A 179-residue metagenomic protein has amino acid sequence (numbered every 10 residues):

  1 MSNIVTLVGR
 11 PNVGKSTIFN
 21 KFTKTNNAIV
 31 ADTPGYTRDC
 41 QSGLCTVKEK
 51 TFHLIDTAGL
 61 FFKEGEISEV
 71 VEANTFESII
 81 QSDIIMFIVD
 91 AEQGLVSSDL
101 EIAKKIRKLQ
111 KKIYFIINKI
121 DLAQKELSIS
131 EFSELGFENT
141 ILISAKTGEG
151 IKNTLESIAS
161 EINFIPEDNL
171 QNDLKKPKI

Functional and structural regions predicted by a protein language model:
M1-S78, V89, E131, F164-I179: Conserved G1/Walker A P-loop phosphate-binding module
N3, I80-I85, L109-I113, G136-N139 (+1 more regions): Short glycine-/polar-rich loops that comprise or flank the Walker A/P-loop and associated switch/sensor motifs
I18, L54, I85-M86, I106 (+3 more regions): Hydrophobic packing within well-folded, soluble alpha/beta domains
G35, G59, Q93, D121 (+1 more regions): Short, glycine/acidic-enriched loop or turn micro-motifs at the edges of active sites
R38, S68, E72, F76-I79 (+3 more regions): Amphipathic alpha-helical transducer elements in NTP-driven molecular machines
F62, I79-L100, Q110-L127: Conserved Switch II/interswitch segment of TRAFAC-class P-loop GTPases
A73, I80, E101-K108, E134-L135 (+1 more regions): Switch/coupling subdomain of P-loop NTPase systems
K112-Y114, K119-Q171: Canonical P-loop GTPase G-domain recognition
